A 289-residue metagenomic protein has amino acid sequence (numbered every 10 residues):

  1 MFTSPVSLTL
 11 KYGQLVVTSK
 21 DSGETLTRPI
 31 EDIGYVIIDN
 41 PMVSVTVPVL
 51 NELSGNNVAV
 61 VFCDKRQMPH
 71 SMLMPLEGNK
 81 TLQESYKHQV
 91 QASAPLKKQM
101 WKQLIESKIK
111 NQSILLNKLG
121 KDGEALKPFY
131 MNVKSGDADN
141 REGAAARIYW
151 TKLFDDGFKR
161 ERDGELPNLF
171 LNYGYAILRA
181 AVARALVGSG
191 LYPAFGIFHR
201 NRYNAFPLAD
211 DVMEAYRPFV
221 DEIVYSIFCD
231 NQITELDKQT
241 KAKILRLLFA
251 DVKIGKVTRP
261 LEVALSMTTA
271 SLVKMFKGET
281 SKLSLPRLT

Functional and structural regions predicted by a protein language model:
M1-L26: N-terminal, Lys/Arg-enriched amphipathic/low-complexity engagement segments that precede the first folded domain
P5-V6, G55, Q67-T289: Active-site helix-to-loop segments that bind/position phosphate- or nucleotide-bearing substrates and donors across
Y12-K20, A59, V133, P167-N168: Short low-complexity stretches enriched in small and charged residues
L15-V17, E24, Y35-I37, V45 (+3 more regions): A broad, structure-centric signal for solvent-exposed, well-ordered loop/edge residues that line or flank functional
T27-I30, R160-R162: A short alpha-helix capping/helix-coil boundary motif
R28-T81: Glycine/small-residue-rich interface belts in oligomeric ring/scaffold proteins and their assembly partners
